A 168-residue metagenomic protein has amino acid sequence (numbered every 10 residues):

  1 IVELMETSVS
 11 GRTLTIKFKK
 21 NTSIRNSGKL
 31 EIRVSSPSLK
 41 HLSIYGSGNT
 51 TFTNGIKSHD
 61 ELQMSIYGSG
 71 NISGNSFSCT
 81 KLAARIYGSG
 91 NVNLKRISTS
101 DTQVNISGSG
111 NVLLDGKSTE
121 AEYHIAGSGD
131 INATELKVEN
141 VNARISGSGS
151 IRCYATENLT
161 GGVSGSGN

Functional and structural regions predicted by a protein language model:
I1-Y67, S73-R85, I97-T102, D115-E122: Acidic (Asp/Glu) and glycine-rich low-complexity loops/linkers that are typically intrinsically disordered
V92-N168: Short, surface-exposed interaction patches in beta-rich subdomains that mediate adhesion/assembly near membranes
